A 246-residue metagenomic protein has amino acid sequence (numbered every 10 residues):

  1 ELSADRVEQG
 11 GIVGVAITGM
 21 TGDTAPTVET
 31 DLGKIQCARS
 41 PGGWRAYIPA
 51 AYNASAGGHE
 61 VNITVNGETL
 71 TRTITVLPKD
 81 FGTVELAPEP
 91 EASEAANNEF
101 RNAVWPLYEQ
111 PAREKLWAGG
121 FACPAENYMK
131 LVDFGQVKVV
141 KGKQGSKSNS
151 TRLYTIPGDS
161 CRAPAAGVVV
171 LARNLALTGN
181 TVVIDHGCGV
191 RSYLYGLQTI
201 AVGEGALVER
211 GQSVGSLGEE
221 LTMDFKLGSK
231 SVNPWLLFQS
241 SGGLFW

Functional and structural regions predicted by a protein language model:
E1-T73, P78: Cationic-aromatic interfacial patches
T18, I156, N174, Q212-S213 (+1 more regions): Short, surface-exposed secondary-structure boundary micro-motifs
L32, V61, K130, G167 (+2 more regions): Terminal peptide-recognition signature
A51-N53, N66, G158-S160, N174-L175 (+1 more regions): Short polar/acidic secondary-structure junctions
T73-T178: Surface-exposed, glycine-biased beta-strand/turn segments
N149, A163-Q198, E220-M223: Zn2+-dependent peptidoglycan hydrolase active-site motif and core
S160-V170, V202-L217: Short, well-structured beta-strand-loop connectors
N180-D185, A206-W246: Conserved, short, structured surface segments that act as functional micro-motifs
